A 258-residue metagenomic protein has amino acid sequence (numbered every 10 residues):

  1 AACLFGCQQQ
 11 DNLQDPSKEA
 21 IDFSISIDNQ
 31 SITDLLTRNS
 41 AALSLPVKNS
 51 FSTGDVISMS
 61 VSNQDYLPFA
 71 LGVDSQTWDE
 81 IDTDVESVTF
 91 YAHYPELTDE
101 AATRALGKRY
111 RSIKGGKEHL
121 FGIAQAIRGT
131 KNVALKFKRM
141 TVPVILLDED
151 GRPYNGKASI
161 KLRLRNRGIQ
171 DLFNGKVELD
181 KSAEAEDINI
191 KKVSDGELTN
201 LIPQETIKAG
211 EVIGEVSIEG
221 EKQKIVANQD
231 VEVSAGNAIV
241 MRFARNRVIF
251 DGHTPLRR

Functional and structural regions predicted by a protein language model:
A1-C3: Bacterial N-terminal signal peptides
F5-R258: Sec-type signal peptide cleavage vicinity
